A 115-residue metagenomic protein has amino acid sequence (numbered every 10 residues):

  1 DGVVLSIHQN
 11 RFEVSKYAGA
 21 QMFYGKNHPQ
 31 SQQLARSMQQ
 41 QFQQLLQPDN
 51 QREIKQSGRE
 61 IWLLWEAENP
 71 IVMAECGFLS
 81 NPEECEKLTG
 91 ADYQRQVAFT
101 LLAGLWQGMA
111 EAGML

Functional and structural regions predicted by a protein language model:
D1-L115: Active-site-proximal helix/loop segments of hydrolytic enzymes
